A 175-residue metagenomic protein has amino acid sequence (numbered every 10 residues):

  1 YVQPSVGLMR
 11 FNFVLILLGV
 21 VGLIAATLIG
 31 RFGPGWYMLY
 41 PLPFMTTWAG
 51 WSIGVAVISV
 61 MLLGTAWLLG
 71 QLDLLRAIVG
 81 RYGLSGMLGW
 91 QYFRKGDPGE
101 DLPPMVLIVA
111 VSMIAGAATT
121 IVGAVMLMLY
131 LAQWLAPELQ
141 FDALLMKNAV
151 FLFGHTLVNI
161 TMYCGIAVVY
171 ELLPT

Functional and structural regions predicted by a protein language model:
Y1-T175: Hydrophobic alpha-helical transmembrane segments of multi-pass integral membrane proteins
